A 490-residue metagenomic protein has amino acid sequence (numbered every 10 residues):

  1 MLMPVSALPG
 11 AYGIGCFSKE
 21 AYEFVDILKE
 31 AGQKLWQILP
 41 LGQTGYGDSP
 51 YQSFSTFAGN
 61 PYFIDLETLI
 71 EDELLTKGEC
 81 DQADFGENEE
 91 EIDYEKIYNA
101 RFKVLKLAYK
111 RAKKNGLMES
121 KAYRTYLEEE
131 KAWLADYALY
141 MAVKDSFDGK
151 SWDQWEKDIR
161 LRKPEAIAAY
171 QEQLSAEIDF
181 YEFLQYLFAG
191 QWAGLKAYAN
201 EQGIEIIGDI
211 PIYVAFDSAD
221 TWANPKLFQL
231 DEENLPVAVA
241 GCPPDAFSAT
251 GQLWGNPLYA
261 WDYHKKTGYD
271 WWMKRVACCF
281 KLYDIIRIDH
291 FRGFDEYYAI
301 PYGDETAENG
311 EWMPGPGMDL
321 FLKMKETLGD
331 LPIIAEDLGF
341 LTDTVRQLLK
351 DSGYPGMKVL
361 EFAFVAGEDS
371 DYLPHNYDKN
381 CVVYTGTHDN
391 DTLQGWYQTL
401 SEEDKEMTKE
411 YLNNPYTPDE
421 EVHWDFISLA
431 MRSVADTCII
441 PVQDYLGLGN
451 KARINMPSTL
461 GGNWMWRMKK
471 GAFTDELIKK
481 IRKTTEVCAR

Functional and structural regions predicted by a protein language model:
M1-S6, K19-Y22: N-terminal regions that are enriched for targeting/export leaders and immediately downstream pro/stem segments
P4, G10, D48-Q185, V214-I439 (+3 more regions): Alpha-amylase-like alpha-glycosidases and glucanotransferases acting on alpha-linked glucans and related
K19-D26, G190-Y198, W272-K274, V422-F426: Short alpha-helical segments and helix-capping/turn motifs at coil-helix boundaries
K19-T44, L282-Y283: Catalytic domains of carbohydrate-active enzymes, especially glycoside hydrolases
K29, W192-N200, K325, L349-K350: Surface-exposed amphipathic alpha-helices with a cationic face
L39, E205-I207, P211, I285 (+1 more regions): Outer-envelope exported proteins of Gram-negative bacteria
Y181, Q185-V214: Conserved, well-ordered alpha-helix/loop/beta-strand core segments that scaffold catalytic motifs
